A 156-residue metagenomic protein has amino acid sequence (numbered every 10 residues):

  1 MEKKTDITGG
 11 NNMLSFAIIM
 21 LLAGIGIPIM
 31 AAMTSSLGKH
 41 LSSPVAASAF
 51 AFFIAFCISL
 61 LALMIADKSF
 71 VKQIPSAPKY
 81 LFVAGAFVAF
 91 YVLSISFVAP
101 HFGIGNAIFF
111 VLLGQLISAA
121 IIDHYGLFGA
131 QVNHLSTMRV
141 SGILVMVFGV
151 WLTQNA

Functional and structural regions predicted by a protein language model:
E2-L22, S36-H40, F56-L81, Y125 (+2 more regions): Membrane-interface interhelical linkers
I25, I29, C57, A86 (+4 more regions): Hydrophobic/aromatic residues within the transmembrane alpha-helices of Major Facilitator Superfamily
I25-I29, M33, A62, K79-G105 (+1 more regions): Hydrophobic alpha-helical transmembrane segments of multi-pass membrane transport proteins, especially secondary
A32-F53: Juxtamembrane helix-loop-helix junctions in multi-pass membrane proteins
K39-S43, S94-F110, G129: Structural motif at transmembrane-helix junctions in multi-pass transporters
F50, F110-V111, M138-S141: Hydrophobic core positions of alpha-helical segments in small-molecule transporters and transporter systems
S136-Q154: Hydrophobic transmembrane alpha-helices of multi-pass small-molecule transport proteins
